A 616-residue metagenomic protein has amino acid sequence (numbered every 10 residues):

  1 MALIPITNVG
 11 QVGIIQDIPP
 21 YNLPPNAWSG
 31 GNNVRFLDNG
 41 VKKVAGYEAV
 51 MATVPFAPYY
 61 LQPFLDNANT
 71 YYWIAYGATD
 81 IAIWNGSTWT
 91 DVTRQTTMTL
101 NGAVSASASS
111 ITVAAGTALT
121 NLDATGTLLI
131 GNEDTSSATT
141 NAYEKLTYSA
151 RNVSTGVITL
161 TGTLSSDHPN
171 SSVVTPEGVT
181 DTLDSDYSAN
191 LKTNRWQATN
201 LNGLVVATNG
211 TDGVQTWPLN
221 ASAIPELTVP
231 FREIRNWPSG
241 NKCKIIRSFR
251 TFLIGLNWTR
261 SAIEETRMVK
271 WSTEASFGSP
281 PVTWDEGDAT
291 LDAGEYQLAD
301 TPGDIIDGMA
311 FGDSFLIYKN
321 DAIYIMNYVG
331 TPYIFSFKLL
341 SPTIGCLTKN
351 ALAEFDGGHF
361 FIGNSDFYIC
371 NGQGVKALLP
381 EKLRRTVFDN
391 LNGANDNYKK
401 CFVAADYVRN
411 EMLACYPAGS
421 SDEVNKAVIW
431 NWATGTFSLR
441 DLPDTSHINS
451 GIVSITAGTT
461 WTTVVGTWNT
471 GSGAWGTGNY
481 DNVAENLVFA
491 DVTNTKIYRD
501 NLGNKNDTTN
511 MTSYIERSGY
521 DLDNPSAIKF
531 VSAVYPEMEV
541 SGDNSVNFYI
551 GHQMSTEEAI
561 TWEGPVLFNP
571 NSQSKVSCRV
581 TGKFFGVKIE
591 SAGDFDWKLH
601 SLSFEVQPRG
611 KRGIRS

Functional and structural regions predicted by a protein language model:
M1-R94, N190-G203, G303, T343-S616: Beta-sheet repeat architectures centered on beta-propellers
G46-Y60, T180-L191, P225-C401: Beta-propeller and closely related beta-pinwheel folds
G77, V113-A118, T159-N170, N209-T211 (+3 more regions): Secondary-structure transition/turn motif
T79-G86, V214-P225, S261-A289, I429-N431 (+2 more regions): Short beta-strand segments and strand-loop junctions that repeat across beta-rich extracellular domains
A82, S149, Q215, I254 (+6 more regions): Conserved hydrophobic/aromatic positions in well-ordered beta-strands
S87-Q95, S137-A142, V153, G162 (+2 more regions): Acidic, glycine/polar-enriched metal-coordinating patches/loops that mediate binding to polyanionic ligands
D91-S172, E177-G178: Autoprocessing Asn-cyclization modules and mimics
R195-N236: Hydrophobic or amphipathic alpha-helical targeting/insertion segments
